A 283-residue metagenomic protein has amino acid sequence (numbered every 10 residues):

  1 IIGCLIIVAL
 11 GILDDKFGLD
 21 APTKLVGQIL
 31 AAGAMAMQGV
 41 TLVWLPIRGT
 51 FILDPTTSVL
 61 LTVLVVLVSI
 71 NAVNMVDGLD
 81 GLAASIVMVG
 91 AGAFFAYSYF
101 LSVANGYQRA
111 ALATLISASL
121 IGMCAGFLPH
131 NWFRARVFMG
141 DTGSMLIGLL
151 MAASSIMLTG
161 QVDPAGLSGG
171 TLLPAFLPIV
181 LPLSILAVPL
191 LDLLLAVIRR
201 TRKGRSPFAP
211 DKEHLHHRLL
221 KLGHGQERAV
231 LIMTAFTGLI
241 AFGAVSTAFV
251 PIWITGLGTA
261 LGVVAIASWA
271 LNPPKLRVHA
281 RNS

Functional and structural regions predicted by a protein language model:
I1-A9, L82-S283: Alpha-helical transmembrane segments
I2-L10, G27-L42, L61-N71, V87-A93 (+1 more regions): Membrane-embedded alpha-helical core segments of multi-pass
L13-L19, A36-T50, Y99-A104, T159-G166: Transmembrane alpha-helix boundary signature
K16-G27, I52-L53, T57, G81: Membrane-interfacial loop-to-helix junctions in multi-pass inner-membrane proteins
L25-L30, T259-L261: Hydrophobic mid-bilayer segments of alpha-helices in multi-pass membrane transport proteins, especially secondary
L53-T62, T114-L115, L177: Membrane-interfacial loop-to-helix junctions in multi-pass transporters
